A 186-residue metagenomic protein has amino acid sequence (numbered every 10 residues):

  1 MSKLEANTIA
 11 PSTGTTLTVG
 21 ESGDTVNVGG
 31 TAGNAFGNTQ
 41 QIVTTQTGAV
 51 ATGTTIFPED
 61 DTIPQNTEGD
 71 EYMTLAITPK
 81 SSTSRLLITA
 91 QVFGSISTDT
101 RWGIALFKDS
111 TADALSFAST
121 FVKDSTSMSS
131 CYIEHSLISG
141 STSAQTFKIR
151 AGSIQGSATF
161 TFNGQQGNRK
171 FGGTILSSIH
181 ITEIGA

Functional and structural regions predicted by a protein language model:
M1, T25-I56, A186: Glycine-rich, low-complexity segments
A6, P11, L17-V19, N27-V28 (+1 more regions): Extracellular beta-strand solenoids
T13, A35-T44, S82, I175: A short, polar/charged loop/turn motif at coil->beta-strand junctions and beta-hairpin connectors
S22, T31, Q91: Surface loops and adjacent helix of pleckstrin homology
I56-D61, Q65-T67, P79-A186: Terminal beta-strand-rich extracellular "head" domains that mediate receptor/glycan or other ligand binding
N66-T74: A short beta-strand-loop element at or near the start of a globular domain
